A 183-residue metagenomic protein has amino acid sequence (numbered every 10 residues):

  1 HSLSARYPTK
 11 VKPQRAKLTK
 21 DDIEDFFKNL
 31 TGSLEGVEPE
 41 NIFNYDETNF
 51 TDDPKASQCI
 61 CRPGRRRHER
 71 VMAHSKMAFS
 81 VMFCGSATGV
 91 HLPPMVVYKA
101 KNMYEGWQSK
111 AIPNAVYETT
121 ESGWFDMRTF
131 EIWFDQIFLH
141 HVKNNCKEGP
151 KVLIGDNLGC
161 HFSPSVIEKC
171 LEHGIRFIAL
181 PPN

Functional and structural regions predicted by a protein language model:
H1-N183: Phosphate-facing sequence motifs and polybasic nucleic-acid/acidic-lipid-binding regions
